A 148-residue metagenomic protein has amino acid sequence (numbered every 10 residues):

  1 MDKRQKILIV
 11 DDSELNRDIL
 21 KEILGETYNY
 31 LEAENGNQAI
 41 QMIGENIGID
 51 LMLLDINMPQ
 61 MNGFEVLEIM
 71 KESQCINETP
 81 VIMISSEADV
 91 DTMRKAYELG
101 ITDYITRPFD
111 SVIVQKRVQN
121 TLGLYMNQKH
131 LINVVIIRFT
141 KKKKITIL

Functional and structural regions predicted by a protein language model:
D11, D55, S85: Active-site residues of response regulator receiver
S13-L31: Two-component/phosphorelay signaling modules centered on CheY-like receiver
E32-L51: Acidic, metal-coordinating helix/loop segments flanking the phosphotransfer/catalytic sites of two-component signaling
M58: Receiver (REC) domain active-site loop signature in two-component systems and cognate sites in sensor histidine kinases
S86-A88, T121: Short, conserved "switch-loop" micro-motifs in signal-transduction and mechanochemical regulators
D91, F109-V118: C-terminal output helix
